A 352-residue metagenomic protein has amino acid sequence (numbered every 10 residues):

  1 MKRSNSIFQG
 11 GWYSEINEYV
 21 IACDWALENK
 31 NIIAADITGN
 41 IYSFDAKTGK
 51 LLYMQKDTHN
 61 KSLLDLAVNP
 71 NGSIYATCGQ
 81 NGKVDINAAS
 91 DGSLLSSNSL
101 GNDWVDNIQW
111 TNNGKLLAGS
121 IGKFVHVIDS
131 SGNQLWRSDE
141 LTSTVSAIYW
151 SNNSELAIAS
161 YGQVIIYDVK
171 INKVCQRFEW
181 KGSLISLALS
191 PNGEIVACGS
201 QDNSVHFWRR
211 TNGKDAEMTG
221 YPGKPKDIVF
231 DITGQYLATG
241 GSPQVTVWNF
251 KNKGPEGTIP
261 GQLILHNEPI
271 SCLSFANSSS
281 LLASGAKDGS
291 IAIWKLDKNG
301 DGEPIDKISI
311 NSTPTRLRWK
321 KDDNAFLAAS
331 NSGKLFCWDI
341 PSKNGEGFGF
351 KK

Functional and structural regions predicted by a protein language model:
M1-K352: WD40-repeat beta-propeller superdomains and closely related acidic/aromatic-rich repeat-like regions
